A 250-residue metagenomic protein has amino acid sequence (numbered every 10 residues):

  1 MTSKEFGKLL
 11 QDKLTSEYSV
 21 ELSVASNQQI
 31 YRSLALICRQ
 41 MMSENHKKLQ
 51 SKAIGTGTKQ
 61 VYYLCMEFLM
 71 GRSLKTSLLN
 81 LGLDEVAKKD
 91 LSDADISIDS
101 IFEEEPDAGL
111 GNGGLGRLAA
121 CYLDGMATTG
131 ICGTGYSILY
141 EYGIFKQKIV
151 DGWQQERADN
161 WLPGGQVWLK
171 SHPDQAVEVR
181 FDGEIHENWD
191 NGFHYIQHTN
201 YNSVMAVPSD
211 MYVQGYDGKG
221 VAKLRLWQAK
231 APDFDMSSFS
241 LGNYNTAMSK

Functional and structural regions predicted by a protein language model:
M1-K250: A conserved ligand/cofactor-binding region detector
